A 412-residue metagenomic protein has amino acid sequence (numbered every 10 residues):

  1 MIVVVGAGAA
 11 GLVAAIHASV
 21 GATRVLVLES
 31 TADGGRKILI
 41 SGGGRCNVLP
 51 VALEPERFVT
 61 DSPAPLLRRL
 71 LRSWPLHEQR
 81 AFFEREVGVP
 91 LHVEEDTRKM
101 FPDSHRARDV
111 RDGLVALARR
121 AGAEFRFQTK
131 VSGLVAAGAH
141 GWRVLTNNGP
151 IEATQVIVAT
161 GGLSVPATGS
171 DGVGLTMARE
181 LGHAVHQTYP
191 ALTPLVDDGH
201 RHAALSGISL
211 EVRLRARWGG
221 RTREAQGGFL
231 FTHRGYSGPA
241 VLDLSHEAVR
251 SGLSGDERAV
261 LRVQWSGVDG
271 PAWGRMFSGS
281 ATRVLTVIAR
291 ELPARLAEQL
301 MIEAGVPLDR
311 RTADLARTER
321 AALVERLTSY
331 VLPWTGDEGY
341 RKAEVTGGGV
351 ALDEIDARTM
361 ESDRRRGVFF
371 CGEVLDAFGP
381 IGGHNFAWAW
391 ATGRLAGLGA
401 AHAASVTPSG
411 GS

Functional and structural regions predicted by a protein language model:
M1-V27, A396-A401: N-terminal Rossmann-like FAD-binding beta1-loop-alpha1 element of flavoenzymes
V3-V5, L28, V131, P150-A167 (+4 more regions): Short hydrophobic core segments
S19-G43: Glycine-rich FAD pyrophosphate-binding loop
A32-G34, L39-I40, V48-P55, V89-P90 (+2 more regions): An anion/pyrophosphate-binding glycine-rich loop and adjacent beta-alpha core in soluble alpha-beta enzymes
G43-E94: Glycine-rich active-site loop/strand segments that organize a redox cofactor
S73-Q155: Feature captures the FAD/FMN-dependent oxidoreductase FAD-binding
F127, Q299-F378: A glycine-rich dinucleotide-binding beta-alpha-beta segment and adjacent secondary-structure elements that constitute
G162-L181, A377-V406: A conserved FAD-binding loop/helix module that cradles the flavin
